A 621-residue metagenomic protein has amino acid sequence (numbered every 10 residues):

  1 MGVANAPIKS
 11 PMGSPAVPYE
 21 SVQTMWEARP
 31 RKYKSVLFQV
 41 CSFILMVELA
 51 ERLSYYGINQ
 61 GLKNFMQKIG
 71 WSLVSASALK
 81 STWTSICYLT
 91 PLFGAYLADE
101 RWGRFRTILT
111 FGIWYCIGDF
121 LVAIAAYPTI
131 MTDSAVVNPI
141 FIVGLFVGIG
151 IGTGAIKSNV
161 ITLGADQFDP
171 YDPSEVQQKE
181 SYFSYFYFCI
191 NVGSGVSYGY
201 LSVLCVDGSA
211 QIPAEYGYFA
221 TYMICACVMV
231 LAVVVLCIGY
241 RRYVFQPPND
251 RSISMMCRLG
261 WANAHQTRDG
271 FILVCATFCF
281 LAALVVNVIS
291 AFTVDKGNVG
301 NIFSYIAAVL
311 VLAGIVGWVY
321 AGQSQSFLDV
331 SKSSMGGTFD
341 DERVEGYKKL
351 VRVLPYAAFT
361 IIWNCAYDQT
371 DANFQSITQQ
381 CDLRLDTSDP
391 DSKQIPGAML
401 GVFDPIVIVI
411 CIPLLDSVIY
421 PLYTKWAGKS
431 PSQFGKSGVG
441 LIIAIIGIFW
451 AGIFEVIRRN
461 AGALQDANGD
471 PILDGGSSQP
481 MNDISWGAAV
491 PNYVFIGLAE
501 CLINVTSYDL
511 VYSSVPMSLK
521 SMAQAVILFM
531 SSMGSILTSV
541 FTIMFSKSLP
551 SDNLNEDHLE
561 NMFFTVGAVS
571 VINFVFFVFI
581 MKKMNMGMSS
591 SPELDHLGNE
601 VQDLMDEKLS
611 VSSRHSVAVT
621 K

Functional and structural regions predicted by a protein language model:
G2-Q39, F43, P170-S174, E180 (+9 more regions): Intracellular loop-helix junctions on the cytosolic face of multi-pass helical membrane proteins
Q39-E48, W114, F141-I149, Y182 (+3 more regions): Hydrophobic transmembrane alpha-helices of multi-pass secondary transporters, especially the MFS 12-helix bundle
N59-L62, F146, T153-D172, D371 (+1 more regions): Intracellular juxtamembrane helix-capping segments at the cytosolic ends of symmetry-related transmembrane helices
M66, L97-R101, Y200-A214, V418-I419 (+2 more regions): Interfacial helix-cap and linker-helix signal at transmembrane-aqueous boundaries of multi-pass secondary transporters
L73-V74, Y171-F186, Y218-F219, Q394-I395 (+1 more regions): Loop-to-transmembrane helix entry/capping segments in MFS-fold secondary transporters and related SLC/MFSD carriers
A78-D99, I117-G118, F188, V192-S197 (+3 more regions): Central cavity-lining transmembrane alpha-helices of secondary-active solute carriers, predominantly the Major
T90-R106, T110, C205, I410-P431 (+1 more regions): Helix-to-loop junctions at the C-terminal end of transmembrane segments in multipass secondary transporters
T110-V137, I442-L464: C-terminal ends and interior cores of transmembrane alpha-helices in multi-pass membrane transporters/permeases
